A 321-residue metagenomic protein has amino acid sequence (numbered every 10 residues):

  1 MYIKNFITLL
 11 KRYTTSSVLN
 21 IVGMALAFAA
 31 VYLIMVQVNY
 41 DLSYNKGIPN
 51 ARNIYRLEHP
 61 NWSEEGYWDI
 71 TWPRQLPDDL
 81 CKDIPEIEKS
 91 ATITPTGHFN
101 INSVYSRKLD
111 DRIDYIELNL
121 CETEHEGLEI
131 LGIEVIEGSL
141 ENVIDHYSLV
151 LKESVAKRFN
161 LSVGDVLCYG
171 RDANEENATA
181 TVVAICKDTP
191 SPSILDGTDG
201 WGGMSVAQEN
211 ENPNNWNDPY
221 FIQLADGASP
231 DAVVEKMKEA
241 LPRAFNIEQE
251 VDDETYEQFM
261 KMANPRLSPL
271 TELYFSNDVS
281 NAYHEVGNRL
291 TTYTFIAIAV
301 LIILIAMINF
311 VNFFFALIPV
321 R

Functional and structural regions predicted by a protein language model:
I3-T15, L19, G23, I308-R321: Intracellular coupling helices
L10, N20, V38-D41, L57 (+6 more regions): Generic structural signal for small/hydrophobic residues in well-ordered secondary structure, especially within
Y13-L42: Short, strongly hydrophobic transmembrane alpha-helices
G23, A27, F295, I302-A306: Seven-transmembrane alpha-helical bundle of G-protein-coupled receptors
V31, M35-T181, E235, P242: Structured, solvent-exposed hinge/loop segments at the ends of secondary-structure elements
C121-I136, L149-G287: Mid-to-C-terminal secondary-structure elements that act as membrane-proximal/extracytoplasmic interface segments
Y283-I302: N-terminal membrane-entry
